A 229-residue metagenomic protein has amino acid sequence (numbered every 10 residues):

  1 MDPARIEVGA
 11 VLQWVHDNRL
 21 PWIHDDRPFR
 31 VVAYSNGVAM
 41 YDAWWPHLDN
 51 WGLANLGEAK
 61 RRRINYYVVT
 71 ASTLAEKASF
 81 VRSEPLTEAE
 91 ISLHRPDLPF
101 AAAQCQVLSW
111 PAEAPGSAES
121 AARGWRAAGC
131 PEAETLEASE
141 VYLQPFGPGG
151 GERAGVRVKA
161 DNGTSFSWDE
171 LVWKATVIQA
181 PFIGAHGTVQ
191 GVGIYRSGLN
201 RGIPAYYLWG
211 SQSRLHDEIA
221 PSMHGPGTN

Functional and structural regions predicted by a protein language model:
M1-V8, N18: Mixed-charge, Lys/Arg-rich low-complexity intrinsically disordered regions
H16, L20-A59: Basic/aromatic-rich interaction segments and small domains that mediate binding to polyanionic partners
L20-I23, P46-L56, E76-K77, P148-R157 (+2 more regions): Short, surface-exposed beta-strand/loop "edge" segments at domain boundaries and coil↔beta transitions
R27, E137-V141, A154, T164: Core residues of folded domains in eukaryotic genome-function proteins
W44-I91: Intrinsically disordered, low-complexity, charged/polar segments
E84-P115, W125-S139, G147, G151 (+1 more regions): Ubiquitin system architectures
G151-E170: Short, contiguous acidic and Ser/Thr-rich linear segments
